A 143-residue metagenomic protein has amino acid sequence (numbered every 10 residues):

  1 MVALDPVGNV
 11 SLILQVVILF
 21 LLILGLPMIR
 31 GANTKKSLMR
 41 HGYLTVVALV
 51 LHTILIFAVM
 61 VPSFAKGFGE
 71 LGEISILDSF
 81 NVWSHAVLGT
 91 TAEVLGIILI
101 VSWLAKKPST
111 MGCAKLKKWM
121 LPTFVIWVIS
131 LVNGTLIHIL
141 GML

Functional and structural regions predicted by a protein language model:
M1-L143: Alpha-helical membrane insertion/targeting regions
